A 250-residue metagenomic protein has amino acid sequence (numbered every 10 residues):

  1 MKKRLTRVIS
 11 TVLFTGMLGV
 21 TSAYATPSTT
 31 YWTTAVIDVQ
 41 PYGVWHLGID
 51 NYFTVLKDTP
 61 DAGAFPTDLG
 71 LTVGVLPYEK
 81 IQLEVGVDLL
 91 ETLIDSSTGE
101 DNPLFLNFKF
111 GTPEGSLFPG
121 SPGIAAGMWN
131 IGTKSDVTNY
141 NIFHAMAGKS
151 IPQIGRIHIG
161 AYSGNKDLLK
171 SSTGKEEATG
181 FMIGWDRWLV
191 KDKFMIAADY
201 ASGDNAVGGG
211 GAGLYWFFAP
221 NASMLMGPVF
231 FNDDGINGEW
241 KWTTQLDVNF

Functional and structural regions predicted by a protein language model:
M1-T29: Cleavable N-terminal export/targeting peptides
Y24-F143, G148-Q153, S163-D167, D186 (+5 more regions): Transmembrane beta-barrel domains of Gram-negative outer membranes and organellar outer membranes
R156-G160: Alpha-helical interaction elements
A161-F181: Glycine-rich phosphate-binding "P-loop"
N205-A206: Generic helix N-cap/helix-start motif at coil->alpha-helix transitions
